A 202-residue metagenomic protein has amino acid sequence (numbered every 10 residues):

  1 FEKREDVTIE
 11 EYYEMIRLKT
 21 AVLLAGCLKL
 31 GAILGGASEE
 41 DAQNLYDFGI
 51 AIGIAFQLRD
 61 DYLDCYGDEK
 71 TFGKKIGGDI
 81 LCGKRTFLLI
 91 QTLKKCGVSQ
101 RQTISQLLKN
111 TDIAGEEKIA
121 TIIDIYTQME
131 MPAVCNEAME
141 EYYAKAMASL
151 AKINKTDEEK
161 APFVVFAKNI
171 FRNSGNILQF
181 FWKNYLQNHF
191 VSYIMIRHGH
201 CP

Functional and structural regions predicted by a protein language model:
F1-Y193, H200-P202: All-alpha prenyltransferase/terpene-synthase fold signal
